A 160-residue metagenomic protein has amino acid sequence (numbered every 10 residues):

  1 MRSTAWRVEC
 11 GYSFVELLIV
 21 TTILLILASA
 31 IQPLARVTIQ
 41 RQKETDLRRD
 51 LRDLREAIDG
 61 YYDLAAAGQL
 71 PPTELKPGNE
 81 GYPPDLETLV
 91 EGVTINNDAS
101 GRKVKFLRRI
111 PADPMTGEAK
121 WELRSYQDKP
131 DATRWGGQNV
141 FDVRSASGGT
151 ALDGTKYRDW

Functional and structural regions predicted by a protein language model:
M1-C10: N-terminal leader/signal peptides at the extreme start of proteins
C10, E16-I19: Internal alpha-helical transmembrane segments of multi-pass membrane proteins, especially GPCRs
L18-P33: Alpha-helical hydrophobic helix detector
L25-A28, L51, R55-I58: Hydrophobic faces of stable alpha-helices that mediate helix-helix packing
A35, Q42, T73-P77: Conserved short-loop catalytic and cofactor-binding motifs
R36, Q40-L51: Membrane-proximal amphipathic alpha-helices that sit immediately adjacent to an N-terminal transmembrane/signal-anchor
E56-W160: Low-complexity, acidic interaction segments enriched in glycine
